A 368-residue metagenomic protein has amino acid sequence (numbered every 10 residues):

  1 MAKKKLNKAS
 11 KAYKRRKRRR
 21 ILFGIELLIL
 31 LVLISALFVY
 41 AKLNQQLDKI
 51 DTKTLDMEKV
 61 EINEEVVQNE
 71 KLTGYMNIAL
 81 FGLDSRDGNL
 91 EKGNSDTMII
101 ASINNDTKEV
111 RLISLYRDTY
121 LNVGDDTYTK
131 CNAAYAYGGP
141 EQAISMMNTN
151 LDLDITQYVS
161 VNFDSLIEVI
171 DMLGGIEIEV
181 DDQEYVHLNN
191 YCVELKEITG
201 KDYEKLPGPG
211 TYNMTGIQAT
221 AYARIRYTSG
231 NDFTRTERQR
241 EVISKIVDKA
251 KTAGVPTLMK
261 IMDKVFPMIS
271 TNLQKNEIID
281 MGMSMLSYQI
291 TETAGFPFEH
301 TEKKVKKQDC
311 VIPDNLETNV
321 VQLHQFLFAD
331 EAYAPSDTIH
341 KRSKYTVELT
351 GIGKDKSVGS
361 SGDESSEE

Functional and structural regions predicted by a protein language model:
A2-K108, D280, N315: Entry/capping segment at the start of metal-dependent catalytic domains with acidic active-site entry clusters
I62-Q68, T73, G88, V123 (+1 more regions): C-terminal solvent-exposed extensions
T73-M76, G93-M98, T107-L115, D126 (+8 more regions): Extracytoplasmic
S85-L90, T129-Y137, D152-Q157, I225-T234 (+3 more regions): Second-shell loop/turn segments in exported
E91, D171-T257: Flexible, polar/acidic helix-loop-strand segments at domain edges
S95-T97, Y128, P140-N148, F163-I167 (+8 more regions): Extracytoplasmic/secreted envelope proteins and their assembly/folding machinery, especially bacterial periplasmic
V110-G138, D182: Flexible, solvent-exposed short loops/turns enriched in glycine
A133, Y137-K201, T252, N272-Q274: Amphipathic, coiled-coil-like alpha-helical scaffolding segments used for oligomerization/assembly
